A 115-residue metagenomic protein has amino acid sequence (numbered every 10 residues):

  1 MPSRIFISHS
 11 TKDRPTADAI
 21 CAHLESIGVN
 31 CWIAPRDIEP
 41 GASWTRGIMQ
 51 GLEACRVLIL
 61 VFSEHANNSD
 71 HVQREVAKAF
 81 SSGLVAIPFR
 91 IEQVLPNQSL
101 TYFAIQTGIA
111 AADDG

Functional and structural regions predicted by a protein language model:
M1-V61, H65, F80-L84, V94: Conserved N-terminal substructure of TIR/SEFIR domains
D18-C21, H71-R74, L100-Y102: Short amphipathic alpha-helical segments
N68: Glycine/Thr-rich phosphate-binding loops of Rossmann-like dinucleotide-binding domains
H71-Q93: Membrane-associated lipid acylation/remodeling enzymes share a hydrophobic transmembrane-juxtamembrane segment
I87, Q106-T107: Extracytoplasmic/periplasmic beta-strand context in beta-sandwich domains, especially the cupredoxin/COX2 CuA-binding
V94-Q106: Glycine-rich, charge-decorated loop segments at or immediately adjacent to ligand/cofactor-binding or catalytic sites
G108-D114: Short acidic-hydrophobic, aromatic-tinged amphipathic segments that line or gate anion-handling sites
